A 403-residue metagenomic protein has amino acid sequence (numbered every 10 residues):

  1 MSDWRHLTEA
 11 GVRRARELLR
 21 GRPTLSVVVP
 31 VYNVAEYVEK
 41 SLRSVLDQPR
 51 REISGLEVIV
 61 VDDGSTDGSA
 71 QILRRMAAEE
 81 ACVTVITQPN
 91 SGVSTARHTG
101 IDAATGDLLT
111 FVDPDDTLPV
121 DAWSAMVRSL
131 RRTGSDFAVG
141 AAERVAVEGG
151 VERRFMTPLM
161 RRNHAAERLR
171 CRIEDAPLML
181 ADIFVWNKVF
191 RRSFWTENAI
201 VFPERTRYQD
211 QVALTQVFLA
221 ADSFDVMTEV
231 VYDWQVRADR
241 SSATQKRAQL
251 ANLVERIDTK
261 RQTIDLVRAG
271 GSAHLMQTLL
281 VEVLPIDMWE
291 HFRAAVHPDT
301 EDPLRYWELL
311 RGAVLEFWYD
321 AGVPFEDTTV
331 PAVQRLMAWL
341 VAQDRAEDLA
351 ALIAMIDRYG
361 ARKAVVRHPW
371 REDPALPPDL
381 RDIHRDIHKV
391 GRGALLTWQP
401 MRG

Functional and structural regions predicted by a protein language model:
M1-L19, V236-G403: C-terminal subregions of glycosyltransferases and related glycan-biosynthesis enzymes
M1-R256, Q262, H384, K389-G391 (+1 more regions): Nucleotide-sugar donor-binding/catalytic module of glycosyltransferases that assemble extracellular/cell-envelope
